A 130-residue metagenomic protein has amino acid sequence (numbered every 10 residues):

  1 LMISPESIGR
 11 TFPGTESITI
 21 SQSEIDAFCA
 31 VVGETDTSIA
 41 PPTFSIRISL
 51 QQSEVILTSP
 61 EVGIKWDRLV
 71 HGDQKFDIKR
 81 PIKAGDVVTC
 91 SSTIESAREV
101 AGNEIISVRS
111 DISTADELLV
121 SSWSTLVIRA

Functional and structural regions predicted by a protein language model:
L1-D73: Hot-dog-fold acyl-thioester-processing enzymes
M2-I3, I78-A130: HotDog/MaoC-like acyl-thioester-processing domains
